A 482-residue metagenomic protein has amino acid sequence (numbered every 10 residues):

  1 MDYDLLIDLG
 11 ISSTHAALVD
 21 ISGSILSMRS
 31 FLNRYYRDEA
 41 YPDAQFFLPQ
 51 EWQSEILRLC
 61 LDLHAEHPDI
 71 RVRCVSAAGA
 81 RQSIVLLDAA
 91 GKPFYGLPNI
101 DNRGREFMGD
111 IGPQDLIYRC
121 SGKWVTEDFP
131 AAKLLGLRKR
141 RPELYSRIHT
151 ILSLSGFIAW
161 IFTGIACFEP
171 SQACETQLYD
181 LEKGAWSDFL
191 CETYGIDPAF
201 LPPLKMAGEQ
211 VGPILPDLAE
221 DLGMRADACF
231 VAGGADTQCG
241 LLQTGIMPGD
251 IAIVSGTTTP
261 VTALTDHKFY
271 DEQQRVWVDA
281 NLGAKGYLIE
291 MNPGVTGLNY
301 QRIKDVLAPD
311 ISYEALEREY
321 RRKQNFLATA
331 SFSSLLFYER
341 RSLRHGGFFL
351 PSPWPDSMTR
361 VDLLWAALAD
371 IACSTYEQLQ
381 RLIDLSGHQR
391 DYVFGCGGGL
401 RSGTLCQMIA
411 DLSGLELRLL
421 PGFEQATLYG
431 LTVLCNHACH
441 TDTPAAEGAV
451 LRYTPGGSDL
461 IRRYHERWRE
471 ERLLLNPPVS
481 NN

Functional and structural regions predicted by a protein language model:
M1-G96, R119, R147, A219-E220 (+3 more regions): N-terminal glycine/serine-rich phosphate-binding loop of ATP-dependent small-molecule kinases, especially carbohydrate
L5-L6, I111-W124, L135-I165, Q177-D188 (+3 more regions): Active-site core segments that coordinate phosphate-bearing ligands/cofactors across diverse enzyme families
D8, G96, F129, M206 (+3 more regions): Small/polar loops that bind or transfer phosphate-bearing groups
R29, A199-K205, C229-V231, R418-L420: General small-molecule cofactor/ligand-binding pocket signal
S30-Y36, P98-R105, A173, T257-T259 (+1 more regions): Short, acidic/turn-prone active-site loops that include or flank metal/cofactor- and phosphate-binding residues
R34-D43, L116-I117, C167-C174, D197-F200 (+1 more regions): Gly-rich Lys/Arg/Thr-decorated short loops/hinges at beta-loop-alpha junctions or inter-strand turns that position
P42-Q53, K123, E127, L204-G208 (+1 more regions): Short acidic-aromatic active-site loops that bind/stabilize oxyanions
H64-N99, W124-D128, S155, A159-D180 (+2 more regions): Short beta-strand-loop/turn "lid" adjacent to the catalytic site in phosphate-handling enzymes
